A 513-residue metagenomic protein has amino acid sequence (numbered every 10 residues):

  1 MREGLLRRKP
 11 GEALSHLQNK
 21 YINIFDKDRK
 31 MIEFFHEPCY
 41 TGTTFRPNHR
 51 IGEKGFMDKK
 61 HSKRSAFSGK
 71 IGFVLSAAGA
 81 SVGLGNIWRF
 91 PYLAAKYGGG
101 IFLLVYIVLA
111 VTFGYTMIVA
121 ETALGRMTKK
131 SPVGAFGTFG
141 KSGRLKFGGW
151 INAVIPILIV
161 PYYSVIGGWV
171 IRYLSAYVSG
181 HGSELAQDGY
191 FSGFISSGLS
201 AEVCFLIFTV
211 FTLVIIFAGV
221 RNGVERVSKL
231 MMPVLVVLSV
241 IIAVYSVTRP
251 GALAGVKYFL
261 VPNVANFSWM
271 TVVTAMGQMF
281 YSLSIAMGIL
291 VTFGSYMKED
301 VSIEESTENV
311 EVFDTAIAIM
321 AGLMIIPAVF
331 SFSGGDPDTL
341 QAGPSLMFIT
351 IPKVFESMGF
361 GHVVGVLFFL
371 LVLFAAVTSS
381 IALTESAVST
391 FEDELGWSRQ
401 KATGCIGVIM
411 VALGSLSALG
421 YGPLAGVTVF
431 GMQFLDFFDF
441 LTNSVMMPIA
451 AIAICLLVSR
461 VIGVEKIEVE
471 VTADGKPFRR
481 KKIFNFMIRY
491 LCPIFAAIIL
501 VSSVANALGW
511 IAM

Functional and structural regions predicted by a protein language model:
P47-W88, M117-T122, R126-F139, G143-W150 (+2 more regions): Membrane-interface "cap" regions at the ends of multi-pass membrane proteins
D58-F67, I71, E225, K229-V377 (+1 more regions): Membrane-embedded translocation segments of transport machinery
D58-K60, G134, G167-S196, Y296-D300 (+5 more regions): Helix-loop-helix connectors at the membrane interface of multi-pass transporters/channels
H61-R64, L93-Y97, K130-I151, S164-R221 (+5 more regions): Inter-helical loop and helix-membrane interface segments of multi-pass membrane transporters/permeases
G69-L109, G294, E305-E308, V312-T315 (+1 more regions): Transmembrane helix-boundary motif of multi-pass solute transporters/channels
A94-A120, S200, N443-A450: Extracellular loop-to-transmembrane helix junctions
V377-A382, T403-I406, M410-Y421, D436-V469: Hydrophobic alpha-helical segments of multi-pass membrane transport proteins
L435-L456, R479-M513: A generic transmembrane alpha-helix motif of multi-pass inner-membrane proteins
